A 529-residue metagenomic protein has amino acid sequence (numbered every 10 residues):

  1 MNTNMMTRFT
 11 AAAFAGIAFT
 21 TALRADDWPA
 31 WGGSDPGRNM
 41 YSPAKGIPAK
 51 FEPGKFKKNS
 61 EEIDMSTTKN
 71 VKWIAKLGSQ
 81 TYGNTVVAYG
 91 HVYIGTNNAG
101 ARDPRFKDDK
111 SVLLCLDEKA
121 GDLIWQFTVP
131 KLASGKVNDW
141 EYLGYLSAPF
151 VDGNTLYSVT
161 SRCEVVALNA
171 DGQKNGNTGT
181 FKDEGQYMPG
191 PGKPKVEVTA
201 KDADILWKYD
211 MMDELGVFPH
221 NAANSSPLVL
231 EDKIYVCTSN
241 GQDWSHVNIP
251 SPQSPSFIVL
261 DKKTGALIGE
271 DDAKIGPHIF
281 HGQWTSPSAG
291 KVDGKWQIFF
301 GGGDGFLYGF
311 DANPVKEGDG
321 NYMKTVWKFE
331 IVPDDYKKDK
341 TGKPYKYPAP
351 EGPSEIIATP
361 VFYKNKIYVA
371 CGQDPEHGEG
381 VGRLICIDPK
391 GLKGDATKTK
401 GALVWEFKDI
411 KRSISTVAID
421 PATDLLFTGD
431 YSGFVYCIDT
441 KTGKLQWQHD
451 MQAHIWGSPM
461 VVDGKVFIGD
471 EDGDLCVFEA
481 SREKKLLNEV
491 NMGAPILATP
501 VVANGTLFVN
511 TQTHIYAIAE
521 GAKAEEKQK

Functional and structural regions predicted by a protein language model:
M1, A15, W31: Conserved S/T- and glycine-rich ATP-binding loop of Class I adenylate-forming
M1-A12: Bacterial N-terminal signal peptides that target proteins for export
T10-T20: Bacterial N-terminal signal peptides
R24-K529: Noncatalytic, solvent-exposed loop/strand surfaces of beta-propeller-type extracellular/periplasmic domains
